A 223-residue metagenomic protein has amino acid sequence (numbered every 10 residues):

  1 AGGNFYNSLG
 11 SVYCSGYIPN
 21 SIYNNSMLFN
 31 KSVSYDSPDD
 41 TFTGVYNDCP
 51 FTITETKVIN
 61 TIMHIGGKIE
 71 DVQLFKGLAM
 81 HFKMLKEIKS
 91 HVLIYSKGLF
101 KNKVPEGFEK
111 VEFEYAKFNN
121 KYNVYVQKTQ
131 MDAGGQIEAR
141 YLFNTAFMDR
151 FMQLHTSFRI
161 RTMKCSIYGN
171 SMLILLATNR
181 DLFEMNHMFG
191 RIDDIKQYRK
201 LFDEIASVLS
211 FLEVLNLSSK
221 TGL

Functional and structural regions predicted by a protein language model:
N4-L223: Charged, low-complexity intrinsically disordered regions
